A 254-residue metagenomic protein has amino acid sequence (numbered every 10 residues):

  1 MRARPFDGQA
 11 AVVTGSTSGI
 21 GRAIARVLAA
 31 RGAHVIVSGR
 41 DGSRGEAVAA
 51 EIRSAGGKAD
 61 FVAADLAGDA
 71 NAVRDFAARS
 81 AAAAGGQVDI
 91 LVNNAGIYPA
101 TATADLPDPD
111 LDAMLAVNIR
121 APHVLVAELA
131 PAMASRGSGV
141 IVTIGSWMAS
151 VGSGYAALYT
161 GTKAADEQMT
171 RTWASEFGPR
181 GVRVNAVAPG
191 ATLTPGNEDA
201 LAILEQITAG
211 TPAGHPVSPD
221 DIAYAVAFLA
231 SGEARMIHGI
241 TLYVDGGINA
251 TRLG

Functional and structural regions predicted by a protein language model:
M1-A3, V151, H238-G254: Short C-terminal tail/terminal secondary-structure segment of NAD(P)H-dependent dehydrogenase/reductase domains
A10, T17-S18, D41: Conserved glycine-rich cofactor-binding loop
A102-T103, P107-L115, I207: Substrate-binding pocket helix/loop in short-chain dehydrogenase/reductase
H123, P216-V244, N249: C-terminal substrate-recognition "lid" of short-chain dehydrogenase/reductases
V126, T162, T170: Active-site helix of classical SDR
P131, S175-E176, R235: Alpha-helical segment proximal to the catalytic Tyr-Lys
G178, R183, I237-G239: Short, small/polar-rich loop/turn modules that mediate ligand/substrate recognition or access, typified
